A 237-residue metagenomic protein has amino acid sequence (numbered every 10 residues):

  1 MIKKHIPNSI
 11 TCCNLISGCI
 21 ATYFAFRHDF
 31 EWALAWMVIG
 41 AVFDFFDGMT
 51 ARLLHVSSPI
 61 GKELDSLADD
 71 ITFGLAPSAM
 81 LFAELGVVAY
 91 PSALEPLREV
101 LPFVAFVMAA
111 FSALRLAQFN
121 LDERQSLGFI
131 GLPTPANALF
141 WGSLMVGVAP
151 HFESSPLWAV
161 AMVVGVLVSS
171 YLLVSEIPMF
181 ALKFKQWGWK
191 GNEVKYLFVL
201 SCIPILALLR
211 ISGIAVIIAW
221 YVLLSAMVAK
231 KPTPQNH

Functional and structural regions predicted by a protein language model:
M1-F45, L206, I217, V228 (+1 more regions): Topogenic membrane-insertion module of multi-pass membrane proteins
M1-L15, A51-D70, L116-A136, I177-E193 (+1 more regions): Interhelical loop and helix-boundary elements at the membrane-water interface of polytopic inner-membrane proteins
P7-T11, L53-A117: Multi-pass membrane catalytic core of lipid/isoprenoid biosynthesis enzymes
I10-C13, A33-G40, V104-F111, N137 (+3 more regions): Hydrophobic alpha-helical transmembrane segments of polytopic
C19-T22, I39, P77, A110-A113 (+2 more regions): Alpha-helical transmembrane segments of polytopic integral membrane proteins, especially the permease/helical cores
I20-A35, P77-F103, L144-A161, L208-I211: Helix-coil boundary and interhelical linker segments in multi-pass alpha-helical membrane proteins
A33, M37, G48, K62 (+2 more regions): Alpha-helical transmembrane segments and their helix-entry boundary regions
L127-H237: C-terminal membrane-associated helical module and adjoining short loops/tails
